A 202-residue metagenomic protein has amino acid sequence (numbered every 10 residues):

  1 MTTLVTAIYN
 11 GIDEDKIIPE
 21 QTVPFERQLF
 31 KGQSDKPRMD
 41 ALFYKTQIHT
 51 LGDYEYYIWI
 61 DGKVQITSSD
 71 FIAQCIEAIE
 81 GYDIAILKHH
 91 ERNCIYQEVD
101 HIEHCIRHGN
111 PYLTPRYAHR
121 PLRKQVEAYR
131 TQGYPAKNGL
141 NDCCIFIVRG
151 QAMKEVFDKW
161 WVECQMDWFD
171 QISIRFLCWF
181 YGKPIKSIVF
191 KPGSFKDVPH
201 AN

Functional and structural regions predicted by a protein language model:
M1-Y56, Q165-F169, W179-P184, N202: N-terminal anchoring/stem segment of glycosyltransferases
A7-G11, G62, R149: Structural motif
L29-K31, R38-L42, Q47, T67-A73 (+3 more regions): Core catalytic alpha/beta fold that binds nucleotide/phospho-ligands
K45, I60, N141-D142: Residues that flank catalytic or metal-binding motifs in active/ligand-binding sites
I48, I84, I145-I147: Conserved hydrophobic/aromatic beta-strand scaffold that supports enzyme active sites
E55-V64: Short beta-strand-to-loop acidic/aromatic patch adjacent to the donor-nucleotide binding site
I66-R107: Conserved donor-nucleotide/metal-binding helix-loop-beta segment in metal-dependent transferases, i.e., the alpha-helix
N110-N202: Catalytic core and acceptor-binding pocket of nucleotide-sugar-dependent glycosyltransferases
